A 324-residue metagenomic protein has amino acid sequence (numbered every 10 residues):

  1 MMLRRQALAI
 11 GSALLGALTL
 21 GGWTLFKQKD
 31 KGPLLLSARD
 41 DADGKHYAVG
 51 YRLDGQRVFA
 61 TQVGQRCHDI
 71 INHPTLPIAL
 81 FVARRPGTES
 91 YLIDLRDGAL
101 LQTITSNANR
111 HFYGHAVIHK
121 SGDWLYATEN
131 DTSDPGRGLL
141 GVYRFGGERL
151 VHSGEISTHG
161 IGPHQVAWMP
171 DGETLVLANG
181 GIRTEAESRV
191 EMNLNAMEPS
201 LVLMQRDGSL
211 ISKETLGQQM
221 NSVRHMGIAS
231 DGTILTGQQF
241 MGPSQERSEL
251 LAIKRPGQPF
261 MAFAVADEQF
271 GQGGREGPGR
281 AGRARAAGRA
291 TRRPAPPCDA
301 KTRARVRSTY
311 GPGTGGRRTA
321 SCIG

Functional and structural regions predicted by a protein language model:
M1-K27: N-terminal export signals
Q56-Q62, A99-S106, V151-I156, L210-T215 (+2 more regions): A short beta-strand motif characteristic of beta-propeller blades
V63-I118: Blade-loop segments of beta-propeller domains
Q65-I71, H111-H115, I161-A167, N221-M226 (+2 more regions): Repeated scaffold domains used in trafficking and secretory/extracellular systems, primarily beta-propellers
P74-T75, K120-S121, P170-D171, A229-S230 (+1 more regions): Residue-level detector of Asp-centered blade-edge/turn motifs that repeat once per structural unit in beta-propeller
T128-P135, L177-M197, G237-S248: Short, conserved, GDST-rich strand-edge loop motifs in beta-rich repeat architectures
L139-F145, L194-R206, S248-P256: Beta-propeller blade signature
E268-A320, G324: Loop/turn-rich, solvent-exposed surfaces of beta-rich toroidal or solenoidal domains
